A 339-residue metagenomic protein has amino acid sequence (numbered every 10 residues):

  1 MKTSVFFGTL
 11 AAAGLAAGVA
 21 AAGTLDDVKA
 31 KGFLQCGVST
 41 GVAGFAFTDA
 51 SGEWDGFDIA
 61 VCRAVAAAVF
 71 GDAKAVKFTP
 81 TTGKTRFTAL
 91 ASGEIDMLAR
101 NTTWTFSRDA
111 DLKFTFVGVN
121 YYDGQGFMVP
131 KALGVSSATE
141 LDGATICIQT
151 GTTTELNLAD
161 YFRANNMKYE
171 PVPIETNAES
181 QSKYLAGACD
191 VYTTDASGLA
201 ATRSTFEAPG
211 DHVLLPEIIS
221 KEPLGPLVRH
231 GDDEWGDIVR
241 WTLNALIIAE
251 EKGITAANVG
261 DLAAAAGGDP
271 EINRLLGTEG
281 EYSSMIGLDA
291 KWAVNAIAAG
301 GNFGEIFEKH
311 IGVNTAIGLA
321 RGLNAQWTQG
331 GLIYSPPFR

Functional and structural regions predicted by a protein language model:
M1-A21: Gram-negative bacterial Sec-dependent N-terminal signal peptides
A22-L25, D58-A66, K84-F87, A91 (+11 more regions): Extracytoplasmic/secreted envelope proteins and their assembly/folding machinery, especially bacterial periplasmic
G23, A30-A99, L288-A293, F303 (+2 more regions): Extracytoplasmic small-molecule ligand-binding "clamshell" domains of the periplasmic binding protein/Venus flytrap
K29-A30, A66-K74, A91-I95, A132 (+6 more regions): Sec-exported extracytoplasmic/periplasmic mature domains
Q35-G44, W54-V69, T103, D123-Q181: Bilobed "Venus flytrap"/periplasmic-binding protein-like clamshell domains and structurally analogous long
G37, E53-D58, F78-T82, F87 (+8 more regions): Extracytoplasmic/periplasmic, Sec-exported soluble proteins
A60-R63, A67-V69, A132-V135, T139 (+8 more regions): Extended ligand-binding regions for polar small-molecule ligands
R63, A67, G71, A75-E140 (+3 more regions): Acidic, polar ligand-binding/catalytic clefts
